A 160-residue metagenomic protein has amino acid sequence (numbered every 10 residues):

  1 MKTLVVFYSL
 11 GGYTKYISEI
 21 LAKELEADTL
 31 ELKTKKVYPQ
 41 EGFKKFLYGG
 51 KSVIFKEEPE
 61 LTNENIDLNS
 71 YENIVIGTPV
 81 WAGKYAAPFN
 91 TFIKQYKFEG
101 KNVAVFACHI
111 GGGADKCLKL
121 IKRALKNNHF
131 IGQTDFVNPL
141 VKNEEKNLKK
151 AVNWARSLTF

Functional and structural regions predicted by a protein language model:
M1-I76, G83-Y85, N90, K94 (+1 more regions): N-terminal beta1-alpha1-beta2 submodule of the flavodoxin-like/Rossmannoid cofactor-binding fold
T3-F7, Y16-I17, W81, N102 (+3 more regions): Exposed, flexible binding/inhibitory loops of compact, secreted disulfide-stabilized domains
Y38-G42, D115-K116, V141-N143: Short, charged, surface-exposed secondary-structure boundary motifs
I76-G77, V105: Redox-cofactor binding/interface segments in oxidoreductases and associated redox assembly factors
K94-K101, L125-N127: Short, conserved loop/helix-junction motifs that constitute active-site signature segments in enzyme catalytic cores
A107-G112: Short beta-alpha junction loops
K116-L125: Short, aromatic/basic amphipathic alpha-helical patches
H129-F160: Glycine-rich phosphate/pyrophosphate-binding loop and the adjoining helix
